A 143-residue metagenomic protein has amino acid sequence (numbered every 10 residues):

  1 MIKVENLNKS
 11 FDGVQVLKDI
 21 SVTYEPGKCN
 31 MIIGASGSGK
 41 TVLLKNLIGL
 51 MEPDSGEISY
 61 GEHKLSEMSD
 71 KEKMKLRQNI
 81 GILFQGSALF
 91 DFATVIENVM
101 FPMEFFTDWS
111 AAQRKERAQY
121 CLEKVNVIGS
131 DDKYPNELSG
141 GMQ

Functional and structural regions predicted by a protein language model:
I33-A35: The feature captures the beta-strand-to-loop junction immediately N-terminal to the Walker
I48: Helix-to-loop junction immediately C-terminal to a conserved catalytic motif
G56-K64: Conserved ABC transporter NBD signature motif
K64, A111-S130: Conserved ABC ATPase "signature" region
L65-G81, A111-A112: ABC ATPase NBD coupling module
F92-F101: Short coil-to-helix segment of the ABC ATPase nucleotide-binding domain corresponding to the Q-loop/switch region
Y134-M142: Conserved ABC ATPase signature
